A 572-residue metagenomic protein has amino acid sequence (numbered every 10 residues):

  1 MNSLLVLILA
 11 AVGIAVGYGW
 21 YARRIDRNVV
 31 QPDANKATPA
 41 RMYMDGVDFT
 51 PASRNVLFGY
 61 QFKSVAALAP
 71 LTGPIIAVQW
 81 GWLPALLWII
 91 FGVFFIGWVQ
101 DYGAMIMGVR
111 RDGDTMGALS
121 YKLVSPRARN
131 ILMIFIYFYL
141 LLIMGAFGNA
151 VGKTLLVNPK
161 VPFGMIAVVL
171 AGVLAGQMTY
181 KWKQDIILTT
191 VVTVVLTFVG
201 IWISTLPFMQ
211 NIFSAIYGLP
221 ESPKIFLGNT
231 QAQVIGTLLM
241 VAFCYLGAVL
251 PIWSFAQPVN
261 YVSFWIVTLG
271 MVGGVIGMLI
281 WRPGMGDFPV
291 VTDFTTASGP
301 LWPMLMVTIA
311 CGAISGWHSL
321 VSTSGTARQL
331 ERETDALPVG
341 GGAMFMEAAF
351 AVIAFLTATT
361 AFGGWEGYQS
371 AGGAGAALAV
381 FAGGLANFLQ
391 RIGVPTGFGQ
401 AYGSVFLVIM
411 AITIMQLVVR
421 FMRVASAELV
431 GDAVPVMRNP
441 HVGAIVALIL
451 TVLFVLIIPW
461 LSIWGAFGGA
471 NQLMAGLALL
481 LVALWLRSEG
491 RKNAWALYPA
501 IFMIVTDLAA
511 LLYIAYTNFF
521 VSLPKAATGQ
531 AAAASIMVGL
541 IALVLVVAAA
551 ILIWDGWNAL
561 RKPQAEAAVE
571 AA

Functional and structural regions predicted by a protein language model:
N2, L71, L83, L141-V157 (+11 more regions): Transmembrane helix-loop junctions in multi-pass membrane proteins
N2-G19, R23, A77-G108, G117 (+3 more regions): Extracellular loop-to-transmembrane helix junctions
G13-L71, F264, P300, M304 (+1 more regions): Membrane-interface "cap" regions at the ends of multi-pass membrane proteins
G19-P32, F135, N158-I203, Y217 (+4 more regions): Membrane-interface loop-to-helix entry segments
R23-T50, I76, L86, I90-F91 (+7 more regions): Flexible loop linkers connecting adjacent transmembrane helices in multi-pass alpha-helical membrane transporters
T50-R111, K122-P126, L142-V157, P338-W365 (+2 more regions): Membrane-interface helix-loop-helix modules in multi-pass membrane proteins
P126-L141, G342-A349, G399, G403 (+3 more regions): Loop-to-transmembrane helix boundary motifs in multi-pass membrane proteins
M278-D293, F345-G383: Extracellular/periplasmic helix-exit of transmembrane alpha-helices
